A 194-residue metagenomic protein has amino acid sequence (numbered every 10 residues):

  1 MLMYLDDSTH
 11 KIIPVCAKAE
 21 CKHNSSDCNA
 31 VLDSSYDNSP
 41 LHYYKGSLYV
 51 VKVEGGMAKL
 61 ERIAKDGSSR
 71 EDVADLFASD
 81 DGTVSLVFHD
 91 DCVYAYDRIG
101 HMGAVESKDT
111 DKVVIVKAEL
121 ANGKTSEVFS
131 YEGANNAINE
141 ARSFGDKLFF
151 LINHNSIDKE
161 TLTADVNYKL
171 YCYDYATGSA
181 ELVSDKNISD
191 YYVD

Functional and structural regions predicted by a protein language model:
M1, Y49-K52, Y94-D97, F149-I152: Residue position within the beta-strands of beta-propeller blades
L2-D27, G56-F77, G103-E132, I157-N187: Surface-exposed loop/turn elements that mediate protein-protein interactions on large endomembrane-trafficking
L5-D7, Y43, V53, K65 (+6 more regions): Generic beta-strand structural signal
T9, N38, K45-G46, D90-D91 (+3 more regions): Residue-level signal for tight coil/turn positions that link beta-strands
S25-Y43, A78-D90, G133-G145, D185-D194: Repeated scaffold domains used in trafficking and secretory/extracellular systems, primarily beta-propellers
Y44-K45, Y49-V53, N167: Alpha-helix-centered segments that form part of catalytic cores
V84, H89, R98-I99, V113 (+2 more regions): Extracellular, repeat-based ectodomains that mediate carbohydrate processing or recognition
A95, A141-R142, F150, N167-K169 (+1 more regions): C-terminal regulatory/effector modules of DNA-binding transcriptional regulators
